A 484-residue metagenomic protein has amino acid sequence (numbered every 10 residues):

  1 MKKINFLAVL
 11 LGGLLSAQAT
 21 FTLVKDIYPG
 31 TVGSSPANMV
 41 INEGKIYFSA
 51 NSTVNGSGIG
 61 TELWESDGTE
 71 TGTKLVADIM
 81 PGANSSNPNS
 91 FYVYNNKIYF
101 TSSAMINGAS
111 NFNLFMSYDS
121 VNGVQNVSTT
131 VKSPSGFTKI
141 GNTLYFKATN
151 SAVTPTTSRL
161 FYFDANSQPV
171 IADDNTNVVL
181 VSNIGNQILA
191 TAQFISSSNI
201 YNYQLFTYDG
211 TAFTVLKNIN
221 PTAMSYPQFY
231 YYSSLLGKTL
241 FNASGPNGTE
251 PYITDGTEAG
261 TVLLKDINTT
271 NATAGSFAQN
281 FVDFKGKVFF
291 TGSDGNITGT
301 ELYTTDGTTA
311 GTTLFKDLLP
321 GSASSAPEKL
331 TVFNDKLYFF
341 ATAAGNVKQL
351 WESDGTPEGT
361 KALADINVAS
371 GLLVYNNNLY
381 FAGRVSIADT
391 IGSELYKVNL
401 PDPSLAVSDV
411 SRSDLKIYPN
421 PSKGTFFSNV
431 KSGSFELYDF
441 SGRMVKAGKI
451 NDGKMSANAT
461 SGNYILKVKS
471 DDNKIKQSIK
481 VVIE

Functional and structural regions predicted by a protein language model:
M1-T22: Bacterial Sec-dependent N-terminal signal peptides
I4-N5, L11, Y145, L240 (+4 more regions): A residue-level detector for conformationally permissive "hinge/kink" positions
A8, G13, Y28, S370 (+3 more regions): N-terminal regions of proteins, emphasizing targeting and processing segments when present
Q18-S404: Feature 14080 marks short, conserved micro-sites in well-ordered regions that are central to protein function
D409-Y418, S422-E484: C-terminal outer-membrane/trafficking sorting elements
